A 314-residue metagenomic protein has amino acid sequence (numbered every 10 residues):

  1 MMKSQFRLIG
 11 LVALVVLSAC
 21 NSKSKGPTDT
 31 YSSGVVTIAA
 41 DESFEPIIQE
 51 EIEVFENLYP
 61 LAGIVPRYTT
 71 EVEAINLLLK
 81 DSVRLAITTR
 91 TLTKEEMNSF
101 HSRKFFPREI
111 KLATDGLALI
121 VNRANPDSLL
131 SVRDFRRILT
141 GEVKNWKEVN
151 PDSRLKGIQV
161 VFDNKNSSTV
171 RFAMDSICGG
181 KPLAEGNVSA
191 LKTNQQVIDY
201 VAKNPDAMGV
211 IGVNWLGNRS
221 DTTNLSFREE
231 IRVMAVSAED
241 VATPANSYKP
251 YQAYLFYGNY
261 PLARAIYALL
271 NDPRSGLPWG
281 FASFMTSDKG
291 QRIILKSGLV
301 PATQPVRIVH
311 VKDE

Functional and structural regions predicted by a protein language model:
M1-S18: Sec-dependent bacterial lipoprotein signal peptides
C20-P60, I64-R67, E71-V72, N76-L79 (+2 more regions): Exported/periplasmic ABC-transporter solute-binding proteins
V72-R103, R219: Pocket-flanking alpha-helical
K104-R108: Periplasmic N-terminal soluble interaction domains immediately after the signal peptide in Gram-negative
